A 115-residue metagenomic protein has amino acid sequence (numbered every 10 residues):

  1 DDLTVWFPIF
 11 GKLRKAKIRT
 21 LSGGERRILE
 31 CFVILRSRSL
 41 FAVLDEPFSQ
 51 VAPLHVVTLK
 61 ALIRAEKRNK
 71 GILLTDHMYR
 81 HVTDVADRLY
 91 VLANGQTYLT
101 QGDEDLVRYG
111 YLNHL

Functional and structural regions predicted by a protein language model:
D1-L13: Conserved ABC ATPase "signature" region
K17-L21: Conserved ABC ATPase signature
I34-L35: ABC ATPase C-loop
E46-P47: Walker B catalytic motif
V56-R68: Helical segment within the ABC ATPase nucleotide-binding domain
T75-H77: H-loop/switch region of ABC-family ATPase nucleotide-binding domains
V82-D84: A short, surface-exposed alpha-helical micro-motif characterized by mixed small hydrophobic and charged/polar residues
Q96-L115: Conserved beta-strand-loop-alpha-helix hinge in the C-terminal portion of ABC ATPase nucleotide-binding domains
